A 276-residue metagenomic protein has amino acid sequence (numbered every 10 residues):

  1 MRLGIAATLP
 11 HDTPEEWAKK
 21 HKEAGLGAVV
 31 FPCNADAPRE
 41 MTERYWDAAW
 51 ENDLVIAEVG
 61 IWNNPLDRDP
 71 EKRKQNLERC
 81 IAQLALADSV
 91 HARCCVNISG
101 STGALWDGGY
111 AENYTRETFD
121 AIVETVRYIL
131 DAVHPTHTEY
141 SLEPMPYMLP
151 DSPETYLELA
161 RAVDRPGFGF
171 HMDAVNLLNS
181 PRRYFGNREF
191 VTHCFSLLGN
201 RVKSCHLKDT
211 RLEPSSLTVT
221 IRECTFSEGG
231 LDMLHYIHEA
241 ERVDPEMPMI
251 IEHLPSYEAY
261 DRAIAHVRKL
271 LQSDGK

Functional and structural regions predicted by a protein language model:
M1-G4, A57-L66, S101-G109: N-terminal small/glycine-rich loop or linker at the start of catalytic domains across soluble metabolic enzymes
R2-A7, V29-F31, I56-I61, C95-N97 (+4 more regions): Hydrophobic faces of well-ordered beta-strands that scaffold small-molecule active sites in alpha/beta enzyme cores
A7-E15, F31-R44, N64-K74, G103 (+4 more regions): Acidic-and-aromatic substrate-binding clefts and catalytic sites of carbohydrate-active enzymes
L9-H11, I98-S101, K208-R211: Short glycine-enriched loops at secondary-structure junctions
E15, E51, P70-F170: Active-site acidic/histidine proton-transfer and metal-coordination neighborhood in alpha/beta enzyme cores
E16-A24, P38-E58, A82-H91, R127-P135 (+3 more regions): Acidic (Asp/Glu)-rich catalytic clusters
V59, R127-C224, G230: Acidic/histidine-rich catalytic cores of soluble enzymes
E112-F119, L149-P166, I221-Y236, E258-D274: Short, electropositive alpha-helical surface patch
